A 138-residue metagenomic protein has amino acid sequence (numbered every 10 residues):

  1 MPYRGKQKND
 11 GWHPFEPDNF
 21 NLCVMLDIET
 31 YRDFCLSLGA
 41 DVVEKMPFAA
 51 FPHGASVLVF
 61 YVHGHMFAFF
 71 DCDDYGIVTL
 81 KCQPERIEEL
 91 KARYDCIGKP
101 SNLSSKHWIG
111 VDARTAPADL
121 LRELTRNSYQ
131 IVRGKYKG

Functional and structural regions predicted by a protein language model:
K8-N9: Polybasic, lysine-rich low-complexity intrinsically disordered segments
W12-H13, P17-G138: Charge-dense, helix-prone N-terminal extensions
